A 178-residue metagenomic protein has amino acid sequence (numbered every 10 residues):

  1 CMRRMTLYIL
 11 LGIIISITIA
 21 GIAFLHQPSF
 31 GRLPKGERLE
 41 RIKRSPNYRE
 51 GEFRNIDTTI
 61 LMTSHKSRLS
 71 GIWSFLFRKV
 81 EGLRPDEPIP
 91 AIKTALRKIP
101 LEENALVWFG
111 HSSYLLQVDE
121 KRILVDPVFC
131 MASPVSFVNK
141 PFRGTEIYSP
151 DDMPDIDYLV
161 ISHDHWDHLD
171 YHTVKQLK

Functional and structural regions predicted by a protein language model:
R3-S133, V138-K140: Metallo-beta-lactamase
R44-S45, F137-K178: Active-site metal-binding motif and surrounding structural segment of the metallo-beta-lactamase
